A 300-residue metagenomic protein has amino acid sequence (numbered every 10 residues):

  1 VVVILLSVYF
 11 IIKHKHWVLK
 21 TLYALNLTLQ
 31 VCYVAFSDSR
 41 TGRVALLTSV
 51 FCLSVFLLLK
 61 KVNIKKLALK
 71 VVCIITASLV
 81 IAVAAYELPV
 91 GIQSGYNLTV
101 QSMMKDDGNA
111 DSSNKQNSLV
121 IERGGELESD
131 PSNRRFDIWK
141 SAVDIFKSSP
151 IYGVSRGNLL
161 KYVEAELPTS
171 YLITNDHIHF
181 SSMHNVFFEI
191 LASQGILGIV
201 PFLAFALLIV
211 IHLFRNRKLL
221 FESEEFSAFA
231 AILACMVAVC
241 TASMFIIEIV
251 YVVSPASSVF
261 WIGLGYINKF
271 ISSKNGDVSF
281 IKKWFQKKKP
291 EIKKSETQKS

Functional and structural regions predicted by a protein language model:
V1-K61, K70, V83-E87, R215 (+3 more regions): Alpha-helical transmembrane segments of multi-pass inner-membrane proteins
V2-H14, L197-L220: Hydrophobic, aromatic-rich transmembrane alpha-helices and their immediate juxtamembrane boundary segments
I11-T21, F56-L67, R215-E222, I267-K294 (+1 more regions): Membrane-interface junctions at the ends of membrane-embedded or membrane-associated helices
L22-Q30, S181, N185, I211-I246: Loop-to-helix entry and N-terminal half of a specific, functionally important transmembrane alpha helix in multi-pass
A35-A45, S181-N185, M244-S258: Membrane-interface catalytic loops of GT-C/OST-like multi-pass glycosylation enzymes that act
F36, S54-E126, K140-S148, R156: A membrane-periplasm/extracellular boundary helix in multi-pass inner-membrane enzymes that assemble envelope glycans
V50-L53, F205-L208, A228-K288: Transmembrane alpha-helices of multi-pass inner-membrane enzymes
G125-S148, Y152-Q194: Long extracytoplasmic/lumenal interhelical loops at the membrane interface of multi-pass membrane proteins
